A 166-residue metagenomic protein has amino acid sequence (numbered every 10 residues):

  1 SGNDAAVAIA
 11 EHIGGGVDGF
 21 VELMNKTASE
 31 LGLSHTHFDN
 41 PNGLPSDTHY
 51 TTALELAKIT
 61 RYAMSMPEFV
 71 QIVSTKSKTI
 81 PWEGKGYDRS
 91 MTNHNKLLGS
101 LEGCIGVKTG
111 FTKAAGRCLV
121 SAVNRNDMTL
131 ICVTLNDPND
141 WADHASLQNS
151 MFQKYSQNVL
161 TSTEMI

Functional and structural regions predicted by a protein language model:
G2-E11, D39: Substrate-binding clefts and substrate-entry loops adjacent to catalytic sites of polymer-processing enzymes acting on
N3, N25, N40, N93-N95: Asparagine-centered polar/low-complexity signal
A10-I13, N42-D47: Conserved short loop/turn motifs at secondary-structure junctions
H12, T27, T75-K76: Short acidic/histidine-centered micro-motifs embedded in hydrophobic/aromatic stretches that mark compact functional
V17-T36: Short, charged, amphipathic alpha-helices and their helix-cap/turn boundaries
L33-H37, P45-I166: Domain-terminus/edge residues, biased toward the C-terminal soluble/receptor-binding domains of extracytoplasmic
